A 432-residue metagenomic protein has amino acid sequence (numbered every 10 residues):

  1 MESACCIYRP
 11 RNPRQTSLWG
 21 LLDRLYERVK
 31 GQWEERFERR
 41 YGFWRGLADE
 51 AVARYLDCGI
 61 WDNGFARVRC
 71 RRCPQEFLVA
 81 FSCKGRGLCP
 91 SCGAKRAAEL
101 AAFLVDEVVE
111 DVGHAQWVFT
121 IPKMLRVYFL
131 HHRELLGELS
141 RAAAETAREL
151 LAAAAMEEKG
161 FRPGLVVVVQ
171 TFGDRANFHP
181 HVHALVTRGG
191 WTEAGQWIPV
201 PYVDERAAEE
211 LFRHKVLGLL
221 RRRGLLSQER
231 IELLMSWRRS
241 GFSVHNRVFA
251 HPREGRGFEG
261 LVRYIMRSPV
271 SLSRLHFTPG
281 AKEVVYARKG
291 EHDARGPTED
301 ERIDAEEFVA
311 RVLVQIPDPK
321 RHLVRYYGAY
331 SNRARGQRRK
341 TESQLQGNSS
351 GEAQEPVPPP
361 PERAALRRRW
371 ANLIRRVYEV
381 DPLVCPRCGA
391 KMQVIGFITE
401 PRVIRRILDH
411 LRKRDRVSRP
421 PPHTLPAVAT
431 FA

Functional and structural regions predicted by a protein language model:
M1-A432: Beta->alpha loop/short-helix hinge microenvironment recognizer with preference for catalytic Tyr/His contexts
